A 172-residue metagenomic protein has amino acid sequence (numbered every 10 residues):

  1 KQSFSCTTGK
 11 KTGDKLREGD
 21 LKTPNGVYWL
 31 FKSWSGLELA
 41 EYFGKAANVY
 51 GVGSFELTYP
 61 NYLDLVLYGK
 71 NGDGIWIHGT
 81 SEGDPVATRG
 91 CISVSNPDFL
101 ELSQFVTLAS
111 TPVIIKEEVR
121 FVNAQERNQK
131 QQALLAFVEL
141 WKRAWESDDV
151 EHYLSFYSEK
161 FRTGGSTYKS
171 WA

Functional and structural regions predicted by a protein language model:
Q2-T12, L63-Y68, G72: Histidine- and aromatic-enriched segments that form or immediately flank copper-ligand environments
S3-W29: Electropositive
K11, V119-F121, E159-T163: Short, catalytically relevant binding-site loops at active-site mouths
D20-L21, N25, K32-E139: Exported/periplasmic cell-wall-interacting domains
S95, S147-D148: Alpha-helical hinge/cap motifs
L135, R143, V150-A172: Short solvent-exposed beta->alpha transition segments
